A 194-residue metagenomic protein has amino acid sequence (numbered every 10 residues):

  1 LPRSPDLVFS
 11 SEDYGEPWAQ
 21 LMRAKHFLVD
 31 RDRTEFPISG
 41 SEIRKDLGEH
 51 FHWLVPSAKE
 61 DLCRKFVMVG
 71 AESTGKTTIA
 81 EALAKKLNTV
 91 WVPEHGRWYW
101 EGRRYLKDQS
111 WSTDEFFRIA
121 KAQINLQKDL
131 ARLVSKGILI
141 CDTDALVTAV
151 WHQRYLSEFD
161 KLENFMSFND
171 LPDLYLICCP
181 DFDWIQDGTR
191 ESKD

Functional and structural regions predicted by a protein language model:
L1, Y14-G15, G137-R154: A basic- and aromatic-enriched beta-loop-alpha substructure that forms the phosphate/nucleotide- and DNA/RNA-contacting
L1-R64: Nucleotidyltransferase catalytic core that binds NTPs
I43, W151, Y155-D194: A glycine- and Lys/Arg-enriched "phosphate-lid" helix/loop adjacent to the NTP-binding pocket of small-molecule kinases
M68: Hydrophobic anchor at the beta1->P-loop junction of P-loop NTPases
E72: The conserved Walker
K76: Conserved lysine of the Walker
I79, L83: Hydrophobic positions on the alpha1 helix immediately C-terminal to the Walker A/P-loop
K85-K128: Conserved substrate/cofactor phosphate-moiety recognition/catalytic segment in nucleotide-dependent phosphotransferases
